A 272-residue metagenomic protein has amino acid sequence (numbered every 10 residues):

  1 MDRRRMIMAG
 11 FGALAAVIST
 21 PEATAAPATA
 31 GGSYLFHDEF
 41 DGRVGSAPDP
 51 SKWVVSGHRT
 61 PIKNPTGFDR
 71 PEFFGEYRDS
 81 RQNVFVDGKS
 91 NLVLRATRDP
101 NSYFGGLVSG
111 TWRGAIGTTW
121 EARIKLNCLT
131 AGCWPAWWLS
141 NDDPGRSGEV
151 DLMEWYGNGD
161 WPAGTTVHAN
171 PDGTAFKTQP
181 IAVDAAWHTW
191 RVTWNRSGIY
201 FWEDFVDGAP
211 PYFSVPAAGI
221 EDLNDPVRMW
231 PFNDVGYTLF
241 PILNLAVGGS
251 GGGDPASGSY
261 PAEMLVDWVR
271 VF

Functional and structural regions predicted by a protein language model:
M1-A13: N-terminal secretory signal peptides and thylakoid transit peptides that target proteins across membranes
I7-M8, I18, D38: Viral virion structural and adsorption modules
G10, T20-P21, P65, D87: Compositionally biased, intrinsically disordered low-complexity segments
L14-A15, D207: Residue-level detector of secondary-structure transition/capping positions
A16-A30: C-terminal region of N-terminal signal peptides and the immediate post-cleavage residues of exported proteins
A28-F272: GH16 jelly-roll
